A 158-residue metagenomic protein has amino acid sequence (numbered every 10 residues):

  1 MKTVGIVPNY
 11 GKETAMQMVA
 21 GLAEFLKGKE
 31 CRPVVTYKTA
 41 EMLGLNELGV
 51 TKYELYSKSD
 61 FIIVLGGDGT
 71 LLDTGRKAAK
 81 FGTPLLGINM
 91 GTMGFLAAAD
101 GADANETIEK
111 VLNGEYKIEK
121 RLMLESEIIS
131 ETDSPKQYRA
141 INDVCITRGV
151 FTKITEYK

Functional and structural regions predicted by a protein language model:
M1-K80: N-terminal glycine-/serine-/threonine-rich phosphate-binding loop
P8-Y10, T36-K38, S59, L65-D68 (+4 more regions): Fold-independent oxyanion-binding glycine-rich loops and adjacent beta-strand/coil segments at enzyme active sites
G21, M42, A78-F81, A99 (+2 more regions): Generic secondary-structure boundary signal with a strong preference for alpha-helix termini
K29-P33, S57-F61, I88-M90, K110-N113 (+1 more regions): Glycine-rich loops and low-complexity Gly/Arg-rich segments that provide flexible linkers or classic glycine-based
F81-A99: Short, acidic/small-residue loops that bind anionic groups at enzyme active sites
F95-K158: Catalytic core of DAGKc-family lipid kinases
